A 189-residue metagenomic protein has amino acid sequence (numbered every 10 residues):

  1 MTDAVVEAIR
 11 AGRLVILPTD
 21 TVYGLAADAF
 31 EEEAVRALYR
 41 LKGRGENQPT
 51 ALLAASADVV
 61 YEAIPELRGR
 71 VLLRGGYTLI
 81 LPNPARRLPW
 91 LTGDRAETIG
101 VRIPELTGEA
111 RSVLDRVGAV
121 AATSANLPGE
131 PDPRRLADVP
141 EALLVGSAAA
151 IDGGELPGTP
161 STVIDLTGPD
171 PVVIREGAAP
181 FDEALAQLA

Functional and structural regions predicted by a protein language model:
M1-A189: Active-site-adjacent structural elements in enzyme catalytic cores
